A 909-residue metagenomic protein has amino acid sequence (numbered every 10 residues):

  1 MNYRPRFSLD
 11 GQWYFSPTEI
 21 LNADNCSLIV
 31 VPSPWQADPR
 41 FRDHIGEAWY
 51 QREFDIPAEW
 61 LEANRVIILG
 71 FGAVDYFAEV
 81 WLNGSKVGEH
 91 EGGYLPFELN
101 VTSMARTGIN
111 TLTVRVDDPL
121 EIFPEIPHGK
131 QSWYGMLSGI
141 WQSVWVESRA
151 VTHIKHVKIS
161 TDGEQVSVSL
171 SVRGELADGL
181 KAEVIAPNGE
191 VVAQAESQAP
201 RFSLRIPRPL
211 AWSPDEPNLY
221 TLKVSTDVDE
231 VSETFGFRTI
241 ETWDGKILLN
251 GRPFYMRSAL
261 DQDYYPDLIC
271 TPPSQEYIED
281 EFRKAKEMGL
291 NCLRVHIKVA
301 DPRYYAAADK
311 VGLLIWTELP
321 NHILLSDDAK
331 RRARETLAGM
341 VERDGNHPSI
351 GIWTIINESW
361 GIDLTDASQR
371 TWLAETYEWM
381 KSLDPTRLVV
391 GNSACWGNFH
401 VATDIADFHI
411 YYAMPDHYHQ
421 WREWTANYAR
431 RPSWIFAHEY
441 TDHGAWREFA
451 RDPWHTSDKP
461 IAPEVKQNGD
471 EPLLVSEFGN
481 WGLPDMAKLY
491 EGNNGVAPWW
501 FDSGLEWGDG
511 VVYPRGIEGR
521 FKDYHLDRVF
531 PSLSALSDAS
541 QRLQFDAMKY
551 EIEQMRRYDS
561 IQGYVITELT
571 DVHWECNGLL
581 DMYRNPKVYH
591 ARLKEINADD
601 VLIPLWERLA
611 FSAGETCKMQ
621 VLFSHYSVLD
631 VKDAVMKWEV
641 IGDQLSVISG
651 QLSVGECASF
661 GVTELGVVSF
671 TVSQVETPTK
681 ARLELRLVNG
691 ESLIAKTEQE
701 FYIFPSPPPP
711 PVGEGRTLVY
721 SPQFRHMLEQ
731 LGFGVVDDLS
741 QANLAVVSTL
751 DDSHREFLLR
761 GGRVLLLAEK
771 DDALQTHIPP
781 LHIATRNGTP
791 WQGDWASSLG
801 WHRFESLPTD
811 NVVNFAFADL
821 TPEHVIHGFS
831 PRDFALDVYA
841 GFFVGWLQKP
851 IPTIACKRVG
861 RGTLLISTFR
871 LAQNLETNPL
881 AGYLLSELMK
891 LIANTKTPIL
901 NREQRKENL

Functional and structural regions predicted by a protein language model:
P5-D10, F15-P17, V74, M136-G139 (+3 more regions): Substrate-binding clefts and catalytic carboxylate motifs of secreted carbohydrate-active enzymes
P5-F7, Y14-I20, I45-H153, E175-L176 (+6 more regions): Accessory beta-strand-rich segments of carbohydrate-active enzymes
P32-I56, W60-F71, D75-L82, G88-E91 (+9 more regions): Active-site-adjacent substrate/metal-binding segments within catalytic domains of carbohydrate-active enzymes
L82, V166-E196, T616-L645, G650-V654 (+2 more regions): Beta-strand-rich binding/interaction modules
R106-I109, S171-T242, Q674-S706: Extended acidic/polar, glycine-enriched regions that form or flank non-catalytic beta-rich accessory modules
K155-H156, L337-G492, A497-P498, R557-S560: Active-site region of glycoside hydrolase catalytic domains
W434-K459, T789-P879, K896-N908: Catalytic beta-strand/loop cores that center a nucleophilic Ser/Cys/Thr and support acyl-enzyme chemistry
T749-P822: A glycine-rich, often tryptophan-bearing local segment used as a flexible ligand/cofactor-contacting loop or short
